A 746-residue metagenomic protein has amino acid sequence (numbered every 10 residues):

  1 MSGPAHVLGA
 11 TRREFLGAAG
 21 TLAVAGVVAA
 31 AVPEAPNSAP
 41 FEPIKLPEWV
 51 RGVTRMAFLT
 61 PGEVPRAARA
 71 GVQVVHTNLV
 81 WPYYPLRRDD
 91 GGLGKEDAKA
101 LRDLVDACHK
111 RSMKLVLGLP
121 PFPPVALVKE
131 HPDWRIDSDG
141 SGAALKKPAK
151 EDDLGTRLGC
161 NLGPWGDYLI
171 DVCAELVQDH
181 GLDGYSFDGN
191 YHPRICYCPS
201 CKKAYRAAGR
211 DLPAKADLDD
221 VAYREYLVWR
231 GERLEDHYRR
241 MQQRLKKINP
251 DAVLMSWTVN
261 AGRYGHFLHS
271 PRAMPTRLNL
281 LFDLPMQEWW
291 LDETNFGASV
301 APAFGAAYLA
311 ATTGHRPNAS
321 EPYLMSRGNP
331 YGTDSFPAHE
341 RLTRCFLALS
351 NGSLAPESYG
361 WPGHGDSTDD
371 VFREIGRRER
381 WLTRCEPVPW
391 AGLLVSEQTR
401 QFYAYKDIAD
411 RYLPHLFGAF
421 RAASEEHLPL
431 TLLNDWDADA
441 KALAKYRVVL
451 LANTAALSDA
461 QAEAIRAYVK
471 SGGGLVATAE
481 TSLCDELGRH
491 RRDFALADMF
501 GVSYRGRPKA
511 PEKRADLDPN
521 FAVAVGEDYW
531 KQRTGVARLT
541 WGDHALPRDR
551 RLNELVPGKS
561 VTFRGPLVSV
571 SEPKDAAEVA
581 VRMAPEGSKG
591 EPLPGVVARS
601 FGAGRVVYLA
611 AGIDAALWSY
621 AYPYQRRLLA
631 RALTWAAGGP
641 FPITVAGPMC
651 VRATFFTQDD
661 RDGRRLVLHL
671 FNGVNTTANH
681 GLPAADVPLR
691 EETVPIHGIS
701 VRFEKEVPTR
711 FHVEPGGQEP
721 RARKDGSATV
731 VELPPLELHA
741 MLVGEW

Functional and structural regions predicted by a protein language model:
G3-A23: N-terminal secretory signal peptides and thylakoid transit peptides that target proteins across membranes
A57-A68, G166-E175, L268-P275, A338-C345: Short, acidic/polar
L59-P82, E426: Catalytic domains of carbohydrate-active enzymes, especially glycoside hydrolases
W81-P121: Aromatic-lined substrate-binding rim segments of carbohydrate-active enzymes
D89-K95, P123-E151, D188-A216, R491-F494: Aromatic- and acidic-residue-enriched segments that line the glycan-binding/catalytic groove of carbohydrate-active
P121-H180, A216-L227: Active-site-adjacent "subsite" loops/lids of carbohydrate-active enzymes
Y168-H269: Active-site neighborhood of glycoside hydrolase catalytic domains
Y223-R224, V228-R230, E235-L254, T258-N260 (+2 more regions): Carbohydrate-binding surfaces of carbohydrate-active enzymes
